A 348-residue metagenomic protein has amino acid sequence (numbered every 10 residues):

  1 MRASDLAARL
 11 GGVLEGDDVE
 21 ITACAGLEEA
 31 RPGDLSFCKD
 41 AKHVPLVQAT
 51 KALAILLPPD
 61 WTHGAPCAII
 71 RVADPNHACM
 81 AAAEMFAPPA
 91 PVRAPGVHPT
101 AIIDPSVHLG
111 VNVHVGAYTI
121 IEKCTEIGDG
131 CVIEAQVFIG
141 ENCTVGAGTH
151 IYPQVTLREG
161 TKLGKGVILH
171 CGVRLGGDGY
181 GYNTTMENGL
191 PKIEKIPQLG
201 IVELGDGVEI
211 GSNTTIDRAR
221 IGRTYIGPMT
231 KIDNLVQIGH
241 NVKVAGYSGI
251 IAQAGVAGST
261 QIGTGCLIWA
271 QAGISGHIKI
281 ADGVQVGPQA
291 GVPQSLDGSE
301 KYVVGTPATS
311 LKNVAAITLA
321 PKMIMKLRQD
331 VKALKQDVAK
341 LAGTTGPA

Functional and structural regions predicted by a protein language model:
M1-T100, N112, G166, G172-V173 (+3 more regions): Terminal amphipathic alpha-helical/low-complexity segments used for targeting or macromolecular assembly
F37, G96-S310: Structural signal for interior beta-strand "rungs" in well-ordered beta-sheet cores of soluble enzyme domains
